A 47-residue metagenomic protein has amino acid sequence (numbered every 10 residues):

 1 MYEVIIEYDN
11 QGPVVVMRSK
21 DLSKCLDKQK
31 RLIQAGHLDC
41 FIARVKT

Functional and structural regions predicted by a protein language model:
M1-V15, F41-R44: Short aromatic-glycine-(Arg/Gly/Cys) micro-motifs in beta-strand/loop hairpins
C25-K28: Short amphipathic alpha-helices within nucleic acid-binding modules
L32-T47: Short, mixed-charge low-complexity intrinsically disordered segments
